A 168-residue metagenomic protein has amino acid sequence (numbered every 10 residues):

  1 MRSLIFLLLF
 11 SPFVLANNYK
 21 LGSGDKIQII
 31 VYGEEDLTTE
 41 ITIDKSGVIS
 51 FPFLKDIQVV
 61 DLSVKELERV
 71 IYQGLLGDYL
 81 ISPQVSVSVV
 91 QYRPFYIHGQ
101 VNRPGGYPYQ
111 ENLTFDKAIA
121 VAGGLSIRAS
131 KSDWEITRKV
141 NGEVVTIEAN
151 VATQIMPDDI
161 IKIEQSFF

Functional and structural regions predicted by a protein language model:
S3-L4, V14-L15: Cleavable N-terminal signal peptides
L15-F168: Ser/Thr/Pro/Gly-biased, low-complexity, turn-/loop-rich segments that often occur immediately after N-terminal
